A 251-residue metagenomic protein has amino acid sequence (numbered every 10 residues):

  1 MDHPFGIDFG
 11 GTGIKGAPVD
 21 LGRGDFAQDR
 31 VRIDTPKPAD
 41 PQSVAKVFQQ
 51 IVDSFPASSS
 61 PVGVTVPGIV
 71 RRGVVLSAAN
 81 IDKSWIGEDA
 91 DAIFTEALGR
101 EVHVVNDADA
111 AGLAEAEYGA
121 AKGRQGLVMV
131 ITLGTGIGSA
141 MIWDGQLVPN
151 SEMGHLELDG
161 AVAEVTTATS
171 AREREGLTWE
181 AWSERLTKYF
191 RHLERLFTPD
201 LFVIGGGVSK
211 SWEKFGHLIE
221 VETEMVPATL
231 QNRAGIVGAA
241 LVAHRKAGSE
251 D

Functional and structural regions predicted by a protein language model:
M1-P61, V70-V74, A92-R100, A114-V130 (+1 more regions): ATP-binding/phosphotransfer module of carbohydrate and carboxylate kinases, centering on a glycine-rich
V75-G87: A charged helix-plus-loop insertion that forms the helical arch/lid used to bind and gate nucleic-acid substrates
V102-D107: General beta-strand structural signal in soluble alpha/beta enzymes
I137: Basic- and aromatic-lined ligand-binding clefts that recognize polyanionic substrates
